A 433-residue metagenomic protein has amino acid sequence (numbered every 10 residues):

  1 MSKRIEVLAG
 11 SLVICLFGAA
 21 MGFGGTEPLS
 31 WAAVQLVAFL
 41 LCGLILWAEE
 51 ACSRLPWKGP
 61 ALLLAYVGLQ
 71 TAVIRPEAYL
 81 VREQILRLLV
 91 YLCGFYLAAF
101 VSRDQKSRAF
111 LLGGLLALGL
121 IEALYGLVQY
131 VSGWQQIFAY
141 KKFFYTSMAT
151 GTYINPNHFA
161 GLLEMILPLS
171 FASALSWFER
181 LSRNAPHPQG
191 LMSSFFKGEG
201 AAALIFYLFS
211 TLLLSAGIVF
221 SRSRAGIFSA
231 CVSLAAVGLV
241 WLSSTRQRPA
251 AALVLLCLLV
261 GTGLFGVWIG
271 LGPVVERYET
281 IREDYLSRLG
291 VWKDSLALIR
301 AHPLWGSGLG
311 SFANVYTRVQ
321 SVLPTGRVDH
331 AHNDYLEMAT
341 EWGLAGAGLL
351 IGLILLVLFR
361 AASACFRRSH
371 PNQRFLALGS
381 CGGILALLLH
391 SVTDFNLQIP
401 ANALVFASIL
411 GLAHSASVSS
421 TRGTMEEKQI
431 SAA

Functional and structural regions predicted by a protein language model:
M1-A117, A172-L208, A235-L259, E283 (+3 more regions): Transmembrane signal-anchor hairpin modules in multi-pass inner-membrane enzymes, especially those that act on
A20-T26, N155, A339-W342, F375-S408 (+1 more regions): Membrane helix-loop boundary segments at the extracytoplasmic
G22-A33, E83, I154-N157, A201-G238 (+3 more regions): Helix-loop-helix junctions and helix-breaking kinks within/between transmembrane helices of multi-pass membrane
V67-T71, S107-F138, I154, H158 (+1 more regions): Hydrophobic alpha-helical transmembrane segments
L124-G133, W177, L181-S182, H187 (+6 more regions): A membrane-periplasm/extracellular boundary helix in multi-pass inner-membrane enzymes that assemble envelope glycans
Q136-L175, A225, N333-M338: Membrane-interface segments at transmembrane-helix junctions in multi-pass inner-membrane proteins
N155, L289-D329, Y335-M338, W342-L349: TM-adjacent membrane-interface loops and short helices in multi-pass inner/ER membrane proteins
L344-L378: Hydrophobic transmembrane alpha-helices and their immediate junctions
